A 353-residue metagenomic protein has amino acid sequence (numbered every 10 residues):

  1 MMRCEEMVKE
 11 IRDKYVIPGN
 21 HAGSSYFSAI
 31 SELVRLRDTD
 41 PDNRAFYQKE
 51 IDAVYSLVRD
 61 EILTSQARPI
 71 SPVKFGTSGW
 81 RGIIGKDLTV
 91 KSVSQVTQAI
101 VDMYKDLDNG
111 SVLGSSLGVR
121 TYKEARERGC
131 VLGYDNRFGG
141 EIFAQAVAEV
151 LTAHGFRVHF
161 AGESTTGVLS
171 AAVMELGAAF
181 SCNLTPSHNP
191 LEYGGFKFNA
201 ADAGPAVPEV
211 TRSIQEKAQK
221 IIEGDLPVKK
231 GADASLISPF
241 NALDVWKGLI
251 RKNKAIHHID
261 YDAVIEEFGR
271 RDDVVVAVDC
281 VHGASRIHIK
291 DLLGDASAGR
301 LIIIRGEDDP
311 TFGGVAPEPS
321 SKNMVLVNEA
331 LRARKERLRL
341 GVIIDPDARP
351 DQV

Functional and structural regions predicted by a protein language model:
M2-R35, V112-S116, K123-E124, V342: Gly/His-enriched, cation/cofactor- and phosphate-binding structural elements
K14-F46, A53-P69, G194-R337: Gly/Ser/Thr-enriched, mixed-charge loops and adjacent short helices that form phosphate/oxyanion-binding elements
K49-L88, V101: Positively charged, low-complexity intrinsically disordered leader regions
P69-T89, S187, C280, A284 (+2 more regions): Conserved phosphate/anionic-ligand binding catalytic regions in large, soluble enzymes, centered on
I83, R128-D135, V275-D279: Short glycine-rich or small-residue beta-strand-to-loop segments that form or flank ligand, phosphate, metal/Fe-S
L88-V101, G139-G140, T165, S238-K252 (+1 more regions): Phosphate/oxyanion-binding active-site loops and adjacent basic polyanion-contact surfaces
T97-C130, D260-R271, K335: Glycine-rich phosphate/diphosphate-binding loops that line cofactor/substrate pockets in enzymes
G118, E124-R126, V131-Y193, D291-V353: N-terminal small/polar loop signature for handling phosphorylated ligands or for N-terminal nucleophile
